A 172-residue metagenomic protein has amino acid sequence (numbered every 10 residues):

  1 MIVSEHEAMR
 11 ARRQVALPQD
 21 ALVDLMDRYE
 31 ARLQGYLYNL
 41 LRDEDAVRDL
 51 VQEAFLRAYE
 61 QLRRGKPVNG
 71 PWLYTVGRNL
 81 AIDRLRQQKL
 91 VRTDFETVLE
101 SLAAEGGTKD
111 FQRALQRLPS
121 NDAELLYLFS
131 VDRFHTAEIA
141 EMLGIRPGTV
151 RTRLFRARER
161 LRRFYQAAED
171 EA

Functional and structural regions predicted by a protein language model:
M1-G35, N39, A172: N-terminal module of bacterial RNA polymerase sigma factors
I2-A8, D83, L90-L115, H135: Internal acidic/polar
V15, Q52-N69, Q87-K89, F164: Sigma70-family region 2
M26, Q34, E44-Q61: Conserved RNAP core-binding helix
L33, L37, L73, G77-L85: Hydrophobic-face residues of short alpha-helical interaction/recognition segments
R64, V68, R78-F95, A104 (+1 more regions): Arg/Lys-rich amphipathic alpha helix in sigma70-family domain 2
R78, I82, L143-A167: DNA-recognition helix of helix-turn-helix
L125-L126: A short pre-motif secondary-structure segment
